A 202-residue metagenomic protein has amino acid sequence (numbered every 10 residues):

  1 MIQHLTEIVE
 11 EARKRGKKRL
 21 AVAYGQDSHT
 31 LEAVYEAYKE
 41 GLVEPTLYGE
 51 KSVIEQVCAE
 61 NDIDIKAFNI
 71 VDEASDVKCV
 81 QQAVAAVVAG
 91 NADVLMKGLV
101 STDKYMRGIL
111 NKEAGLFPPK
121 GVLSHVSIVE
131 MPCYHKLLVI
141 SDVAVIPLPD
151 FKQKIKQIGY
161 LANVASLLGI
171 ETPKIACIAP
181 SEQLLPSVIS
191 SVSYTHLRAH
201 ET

Functional and structural regions predicted by a protein language model:
G16-T30, A144-I155: Short, glycine-rich nucleotide/cofactor-binding loops
S28-E40: Histidine-anchored nucleotide/phosphate-binding helix
E44-K51: Short internal beta-strands
A67, G169-I175: Flexible, glycine/charged-enriched surface loops at secondary-structure junctions
V71-H135: N-terminal glycine-rich phosphate/adenylate-binding segment common to multiple enzyme folds
Y134-L168: Short, glycine-/small-residue-rich phosphate/pyrophosphate-handling segment
L185-Y194: Short glycine/threonine-rich loop-to-helix capping motif typified by GTGT followed within a few residues by an Asp-Pro
T195-T202: Conserved small/polar residues in nucleotide/adenosyl-binding loops
